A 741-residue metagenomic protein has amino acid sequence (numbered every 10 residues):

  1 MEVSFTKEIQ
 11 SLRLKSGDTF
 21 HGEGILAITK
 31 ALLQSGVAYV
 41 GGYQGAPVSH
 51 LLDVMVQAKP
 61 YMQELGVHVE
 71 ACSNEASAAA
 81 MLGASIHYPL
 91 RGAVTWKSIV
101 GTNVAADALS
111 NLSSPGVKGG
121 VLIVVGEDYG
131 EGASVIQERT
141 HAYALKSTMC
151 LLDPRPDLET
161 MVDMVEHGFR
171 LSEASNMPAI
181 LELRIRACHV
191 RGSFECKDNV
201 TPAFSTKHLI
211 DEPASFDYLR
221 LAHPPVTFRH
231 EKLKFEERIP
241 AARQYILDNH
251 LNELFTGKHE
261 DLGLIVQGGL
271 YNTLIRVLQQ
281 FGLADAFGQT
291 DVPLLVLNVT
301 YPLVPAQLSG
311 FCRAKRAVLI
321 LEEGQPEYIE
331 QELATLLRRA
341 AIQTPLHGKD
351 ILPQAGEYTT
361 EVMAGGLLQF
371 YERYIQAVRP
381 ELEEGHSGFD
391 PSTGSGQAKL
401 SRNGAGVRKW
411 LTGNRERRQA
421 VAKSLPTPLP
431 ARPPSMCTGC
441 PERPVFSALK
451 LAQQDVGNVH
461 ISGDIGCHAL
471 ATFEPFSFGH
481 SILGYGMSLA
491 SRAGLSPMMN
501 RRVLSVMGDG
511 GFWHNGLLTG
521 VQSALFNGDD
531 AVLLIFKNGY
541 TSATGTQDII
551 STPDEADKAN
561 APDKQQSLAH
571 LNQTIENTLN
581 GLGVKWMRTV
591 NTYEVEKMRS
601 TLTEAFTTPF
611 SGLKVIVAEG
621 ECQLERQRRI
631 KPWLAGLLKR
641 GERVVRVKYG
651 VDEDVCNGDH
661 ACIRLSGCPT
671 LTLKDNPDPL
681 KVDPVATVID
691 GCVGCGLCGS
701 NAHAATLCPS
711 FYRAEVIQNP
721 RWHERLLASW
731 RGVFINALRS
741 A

Functional and structural regions predicted by a protein language model:
M1-I25, T29, R155-E381, R402-M436 (+4 more regions): Flexible, low-complexity linker and terminal segments
M1-L158, R186, K258, R339-R379 (+1 more regions): Thiamine diphosphate
P60-A71, S114-G126, L209-I210, F526-K537 (+3 more regions): A glycine-rich helix N-cap at a beta->alpha junction
D128-P178, R184, P213-L219, V226 (+4 more regions): Conserved thiamine diphosphate
E384, T393-S401: Short Gly/Ser/Thr- and charged-rich N-terminal loops/segments that act as flexible capping/hinge elements
T472-K614, Q627: Thiamine diphosphate
G641-D652, A704-A741: Intrinsic disorder at enzyme termini
